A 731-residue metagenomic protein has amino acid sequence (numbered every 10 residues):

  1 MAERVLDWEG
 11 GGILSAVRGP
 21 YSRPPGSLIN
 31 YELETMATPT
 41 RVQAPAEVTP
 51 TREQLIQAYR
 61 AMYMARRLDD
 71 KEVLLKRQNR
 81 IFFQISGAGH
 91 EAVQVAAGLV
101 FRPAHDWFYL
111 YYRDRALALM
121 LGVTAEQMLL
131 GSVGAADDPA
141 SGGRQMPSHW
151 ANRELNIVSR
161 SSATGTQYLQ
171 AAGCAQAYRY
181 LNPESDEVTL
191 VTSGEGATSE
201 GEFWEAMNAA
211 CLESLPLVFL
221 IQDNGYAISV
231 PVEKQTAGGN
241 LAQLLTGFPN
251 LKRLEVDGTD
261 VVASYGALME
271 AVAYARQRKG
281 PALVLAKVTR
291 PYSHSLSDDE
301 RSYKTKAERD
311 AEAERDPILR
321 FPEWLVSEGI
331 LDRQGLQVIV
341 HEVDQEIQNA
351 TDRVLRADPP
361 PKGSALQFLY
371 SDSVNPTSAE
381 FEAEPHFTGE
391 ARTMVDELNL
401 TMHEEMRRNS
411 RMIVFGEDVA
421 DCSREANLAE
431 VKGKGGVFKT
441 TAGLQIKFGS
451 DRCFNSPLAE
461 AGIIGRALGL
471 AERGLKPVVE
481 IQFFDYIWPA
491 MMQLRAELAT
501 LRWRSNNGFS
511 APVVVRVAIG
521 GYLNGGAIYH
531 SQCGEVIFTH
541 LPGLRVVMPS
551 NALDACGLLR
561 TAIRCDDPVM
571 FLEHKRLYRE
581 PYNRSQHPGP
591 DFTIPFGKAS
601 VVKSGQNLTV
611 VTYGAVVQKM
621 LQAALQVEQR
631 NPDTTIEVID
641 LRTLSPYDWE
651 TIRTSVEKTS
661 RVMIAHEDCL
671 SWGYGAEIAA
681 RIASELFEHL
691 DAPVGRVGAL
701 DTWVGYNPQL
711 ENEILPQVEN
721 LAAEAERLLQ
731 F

Functional and structural regions predicted by a protein language model:
A2-G11: Intrinsically disordered, glycine-rich low-complexity segments
W8, L28-L190, L212, L366-P568 (+3 more regions): Thiamine diphosphate
A116-A118, T198-S199, Y226-S229, V262-S264 (+12 more regions): Flexible loop/turn segments at secondary-structure boundaries
N156-Q348, R356, T539-S660, A665: Glycine-rich ThDP/TPP pyrophosphate-binding loop and its adjacent helix/strand module within ThDP-dependent enzymes
L285-Y292, V340-V343, S364-V374, V514-A518 (+2 more regions): A glycine-rich phosphate-binding loop feature that marks nucleotide/adenosyl-phosphate handling sites
E323, S327, G675-F731: Peripheral docking tails and interdomain loops at the edges of cofactor- or intermediate-handling domains
S505, E628-D633, E685-L690: Short helix-capping segments at alpha-helix termini
